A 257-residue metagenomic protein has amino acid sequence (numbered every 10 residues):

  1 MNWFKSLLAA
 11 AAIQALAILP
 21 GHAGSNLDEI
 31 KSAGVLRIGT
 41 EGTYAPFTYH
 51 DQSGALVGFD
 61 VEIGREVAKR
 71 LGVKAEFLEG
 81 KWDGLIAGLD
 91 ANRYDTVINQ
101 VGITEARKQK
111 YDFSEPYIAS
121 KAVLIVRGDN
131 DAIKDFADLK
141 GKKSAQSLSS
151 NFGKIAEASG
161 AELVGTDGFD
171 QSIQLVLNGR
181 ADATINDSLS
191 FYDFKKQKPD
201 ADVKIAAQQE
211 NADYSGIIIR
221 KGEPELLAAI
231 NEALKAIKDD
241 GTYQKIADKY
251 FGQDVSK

Functional and structural regions predicted by a protein language model:
G24-N26, N151-V164, V203-A207, N231-K257: Ligand-binding clefts/hinges and TM-proximal coupling segments of bilobed small-molecule sensing domains
S25-Q100: Extracytoplasmic small-molecule ligand-binding "clamshell" domains of the periplasmic binding protein/Venus flytrap
L27-E29, R127-K143: Flexible hinge/capping segments at coil-to-helix
T40, F113-D135, I219-R220: Hydrophobic/proline-rich hinge and linker segments of small-molecule sensing/allosteric domains, predominantly
E62-R70, K143, S150-N151, Y214-Q253: Extended ligand-binding regions for polar small-molecule ligands
F77-A87, D131, S149-S150, V164-N178 (+1 more regions): Short helix-initiation/N-cap motifs at beta->coil->alpha
V101-Q109, I155-A158, D182-N211: A ligand-binding cleft/hinge motif common to bilobed small-molecule-binding domains
A119-V126, Y192-K235, F251-K257: Periplasmic-binding protein-like
